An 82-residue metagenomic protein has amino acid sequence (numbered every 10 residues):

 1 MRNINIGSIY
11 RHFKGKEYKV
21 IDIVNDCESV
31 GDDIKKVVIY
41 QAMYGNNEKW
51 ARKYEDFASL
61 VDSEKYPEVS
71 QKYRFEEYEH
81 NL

Functional and structural regions predicted by a protein language model:
M1-L82: Mixed-charge, low-complexity intrinsically disordered regions
